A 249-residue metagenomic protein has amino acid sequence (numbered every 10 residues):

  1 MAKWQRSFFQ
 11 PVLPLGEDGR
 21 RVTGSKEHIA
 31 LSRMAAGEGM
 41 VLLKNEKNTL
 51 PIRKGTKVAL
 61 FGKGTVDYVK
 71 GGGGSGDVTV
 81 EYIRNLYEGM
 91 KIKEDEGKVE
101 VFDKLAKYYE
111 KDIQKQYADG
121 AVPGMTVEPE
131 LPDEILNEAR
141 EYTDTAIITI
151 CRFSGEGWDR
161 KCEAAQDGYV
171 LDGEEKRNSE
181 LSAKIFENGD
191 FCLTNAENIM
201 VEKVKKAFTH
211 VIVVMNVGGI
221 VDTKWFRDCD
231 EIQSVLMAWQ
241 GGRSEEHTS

Functional and structural regions predicted by a protein language model:
M1-S249: C-terminal non-catalytic regions of proteins with extracellular/luminal or membrane-system context
